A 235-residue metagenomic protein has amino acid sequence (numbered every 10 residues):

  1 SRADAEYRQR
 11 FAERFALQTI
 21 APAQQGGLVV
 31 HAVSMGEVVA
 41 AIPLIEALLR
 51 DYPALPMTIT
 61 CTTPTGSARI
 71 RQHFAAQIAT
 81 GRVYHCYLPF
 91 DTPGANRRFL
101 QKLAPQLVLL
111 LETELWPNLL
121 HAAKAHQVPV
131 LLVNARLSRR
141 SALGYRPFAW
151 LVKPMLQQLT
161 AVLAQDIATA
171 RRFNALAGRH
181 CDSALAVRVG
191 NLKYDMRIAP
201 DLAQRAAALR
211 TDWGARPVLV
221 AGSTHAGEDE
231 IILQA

Functional and structural regions predicted by a protein language model:
S1-M196, D201, V220, T224-A226: Active-site and donor-binding regions of nucleotide-sugar-utilizing enzymes
R216: Active-site phosphate/pyrophosphate-binding segments
